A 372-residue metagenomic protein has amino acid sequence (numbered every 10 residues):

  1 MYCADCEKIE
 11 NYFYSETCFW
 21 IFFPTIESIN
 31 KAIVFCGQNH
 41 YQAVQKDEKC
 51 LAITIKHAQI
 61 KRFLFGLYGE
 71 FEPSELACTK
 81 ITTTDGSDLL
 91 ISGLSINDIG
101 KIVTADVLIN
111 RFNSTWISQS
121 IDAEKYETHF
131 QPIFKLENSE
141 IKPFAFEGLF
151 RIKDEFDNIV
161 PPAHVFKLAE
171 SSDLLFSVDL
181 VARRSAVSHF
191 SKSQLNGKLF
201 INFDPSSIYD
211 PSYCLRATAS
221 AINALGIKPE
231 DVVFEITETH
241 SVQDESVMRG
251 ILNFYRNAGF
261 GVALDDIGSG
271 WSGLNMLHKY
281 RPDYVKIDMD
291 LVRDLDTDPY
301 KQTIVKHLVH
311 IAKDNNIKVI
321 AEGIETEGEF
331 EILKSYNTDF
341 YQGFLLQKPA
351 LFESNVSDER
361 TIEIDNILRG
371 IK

Functional and structural regions predicted by a protein language model:
M1-S95, G100, A105-I109, T237-S241 (+2 more regions): EAL-family c-di-GMP phosphodiesterase catalytic domain
I102-K167, P349-A350: Active-site core of bacterial EAL-family cyclic-dinucleotide phosphodiesterase domains
K125-E127, E147, K198-N202, D231-E235 (+4 more regions): Structural preference for beta-strand elements that scaffold enzyme active sites
I141, A182, A186, I201 (+5 more regions): Conserved, mostly hydrophobic/aromatic
N158-P162, S171, L264-L277, F330: Catalytic-site-adjacent helices and loops of nucleotide signaling machinery
F176-V247: Catalytic core of bacterial c-di-GMP phosphodiesterases, primarily the EAL and HD-GYP domains, capturing alpha-helical
I222-N223, R249-N257, K306-K313, K334: Surface-exposed amphipathic alpha-helices with a cationic face
